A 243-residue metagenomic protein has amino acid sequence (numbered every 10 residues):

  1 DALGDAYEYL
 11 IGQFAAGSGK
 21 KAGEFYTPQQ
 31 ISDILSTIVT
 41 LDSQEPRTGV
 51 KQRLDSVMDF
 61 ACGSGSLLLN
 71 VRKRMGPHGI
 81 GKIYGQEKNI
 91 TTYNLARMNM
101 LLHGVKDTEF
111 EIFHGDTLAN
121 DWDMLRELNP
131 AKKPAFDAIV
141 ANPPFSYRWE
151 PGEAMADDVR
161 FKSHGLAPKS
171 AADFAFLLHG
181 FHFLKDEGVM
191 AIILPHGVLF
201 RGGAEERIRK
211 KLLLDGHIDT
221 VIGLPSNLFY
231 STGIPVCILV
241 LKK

Functional and structural regions predicted by a protein language model:
D1-G19: Long recognition/docking surfaces used for binding and targeting
E24-A141, S146-R148, E153-M155, R160-K162 (+4 more regions): Conserved S-adenosyl-L-methionine
H78-G79, T232-I234: Short, solvent-exposed loop/turn segments at the edges of secondary structure
K162-K169: A short acidic, glycine-rich active-site loop that binds or catalyzes chemistry on phosphate/adenosine moieties
L184-V189: Short glycine-dipeptide loop
L224-F229: Short, solvent-exposed loop/turn elements at beta->coil junctions and helix N-caps that rim active or binding pockets
V236-K243: Conserved beta strand-loop-helix elements of the APE1-like EEP
